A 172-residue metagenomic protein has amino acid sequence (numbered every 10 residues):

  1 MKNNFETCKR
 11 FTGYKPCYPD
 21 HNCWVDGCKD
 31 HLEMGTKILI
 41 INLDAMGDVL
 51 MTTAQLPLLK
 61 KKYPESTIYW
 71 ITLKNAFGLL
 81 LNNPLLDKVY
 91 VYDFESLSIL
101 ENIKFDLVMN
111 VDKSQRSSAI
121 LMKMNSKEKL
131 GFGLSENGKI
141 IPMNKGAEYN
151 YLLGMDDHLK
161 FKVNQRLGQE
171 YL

Functional and structural regions predicted by a protein language model:
M1-L172: Catalytic machinery of carbohydrate-active enzymes, primarily nucleotide-sugar-dependent glycosyltransferases
